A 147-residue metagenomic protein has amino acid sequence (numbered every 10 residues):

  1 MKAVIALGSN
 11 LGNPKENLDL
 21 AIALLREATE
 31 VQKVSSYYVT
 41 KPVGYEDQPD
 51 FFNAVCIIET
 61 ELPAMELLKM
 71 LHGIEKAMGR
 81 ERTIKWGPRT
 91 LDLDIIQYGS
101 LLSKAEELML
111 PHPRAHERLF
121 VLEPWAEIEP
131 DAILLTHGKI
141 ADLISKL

Functional and structural regions predicted by a protein language model:
M1-A28, S35-K41: N-terminal beta1-alpha1 ligand-phosphate binding loop
G12, K33-S35, T40-F51, L62-L68 (+1 more regions): Flexible, gly/pro- and Lys/Arg-enriched active-site loops
E59: Extracellular and analogous surface-interaction loops
